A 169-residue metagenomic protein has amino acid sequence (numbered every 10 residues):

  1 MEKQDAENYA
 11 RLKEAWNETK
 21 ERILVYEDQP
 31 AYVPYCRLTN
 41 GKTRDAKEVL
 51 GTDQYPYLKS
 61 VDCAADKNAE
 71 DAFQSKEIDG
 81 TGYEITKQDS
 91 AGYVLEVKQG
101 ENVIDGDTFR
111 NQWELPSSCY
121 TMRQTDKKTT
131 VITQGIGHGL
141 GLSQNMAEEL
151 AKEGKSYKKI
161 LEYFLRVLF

Functional and structural regions predicted by a protein language model:
M1-F169: Conserved, single-site charged/polar hotspot
